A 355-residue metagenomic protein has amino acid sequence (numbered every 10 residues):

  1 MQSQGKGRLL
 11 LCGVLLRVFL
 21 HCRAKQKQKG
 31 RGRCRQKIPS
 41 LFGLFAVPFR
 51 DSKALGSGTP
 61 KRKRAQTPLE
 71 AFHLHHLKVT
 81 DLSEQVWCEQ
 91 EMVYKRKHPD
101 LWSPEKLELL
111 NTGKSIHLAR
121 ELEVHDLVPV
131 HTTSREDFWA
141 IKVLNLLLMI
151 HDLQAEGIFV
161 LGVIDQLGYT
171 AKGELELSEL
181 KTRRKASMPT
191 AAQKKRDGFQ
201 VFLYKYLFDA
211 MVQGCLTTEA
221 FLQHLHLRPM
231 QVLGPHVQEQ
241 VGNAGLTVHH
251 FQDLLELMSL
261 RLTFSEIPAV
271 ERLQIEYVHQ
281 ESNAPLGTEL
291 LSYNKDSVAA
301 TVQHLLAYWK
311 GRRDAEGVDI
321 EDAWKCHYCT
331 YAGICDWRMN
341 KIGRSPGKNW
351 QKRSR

Functional and structural regions predicted by a protein language model:
M1-Q4, R353-R355: A positional/structural detector of protein chain ends, strongest at the extreme C-terminus and weakly at the extreme
Q2-L175, M188: Metal-dependent nuclease catalytic cores that hydrolyze phosphodiester bonds in DNA/RNA, characterized by
C34, T67, D81-Y94, A299-R355: Cysteine-cluster motifs in flexible loop/terminal segments that predominantly coordinate metals
G43-K53, F251-L257, D336-R338, I342 (+1 more regions): Acidic two-metal-ion nuclease catalytic site recognized across multiple nuclease folds, prominently DnaQ/RNase D-T
F72, K106, T190-G198, E316-D319: Short, charged/polar micro-motifs that form catalytic or ligand-binding hotspots
R120-V124, F208, W309: Hydrophobic residues within well-ordered, non-membrane alpha-helices that form the packing/core of soluble catalytic
V130-T132, Q213-A220, G311-D319: Surface-exposed helix-capping loop/turn segments at secondary-structure junctions
H151-H304: Mg2+/Mn2+-dependent nuclease catalytic core
